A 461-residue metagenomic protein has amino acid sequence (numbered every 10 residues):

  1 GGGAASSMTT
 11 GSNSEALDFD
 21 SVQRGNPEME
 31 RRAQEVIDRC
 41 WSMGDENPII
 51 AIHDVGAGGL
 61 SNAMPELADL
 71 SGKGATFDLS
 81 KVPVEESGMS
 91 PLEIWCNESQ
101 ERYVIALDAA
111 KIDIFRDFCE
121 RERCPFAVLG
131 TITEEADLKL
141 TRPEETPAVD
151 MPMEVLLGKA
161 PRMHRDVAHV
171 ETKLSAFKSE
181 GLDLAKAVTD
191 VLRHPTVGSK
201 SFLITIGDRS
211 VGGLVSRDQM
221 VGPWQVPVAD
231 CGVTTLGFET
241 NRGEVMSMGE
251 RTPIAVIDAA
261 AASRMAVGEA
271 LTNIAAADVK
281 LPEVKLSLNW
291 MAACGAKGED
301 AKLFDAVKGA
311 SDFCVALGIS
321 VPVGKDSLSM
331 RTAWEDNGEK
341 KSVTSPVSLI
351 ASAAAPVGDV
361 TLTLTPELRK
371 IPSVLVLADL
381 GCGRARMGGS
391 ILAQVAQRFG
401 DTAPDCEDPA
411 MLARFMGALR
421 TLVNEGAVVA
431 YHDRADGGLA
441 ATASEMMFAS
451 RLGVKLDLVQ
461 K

Functional and structural regions predicted by a protein language model:
G1-K461: Glycine/proline-enriched, intrinsically flexible loops and inter-domain linkers
